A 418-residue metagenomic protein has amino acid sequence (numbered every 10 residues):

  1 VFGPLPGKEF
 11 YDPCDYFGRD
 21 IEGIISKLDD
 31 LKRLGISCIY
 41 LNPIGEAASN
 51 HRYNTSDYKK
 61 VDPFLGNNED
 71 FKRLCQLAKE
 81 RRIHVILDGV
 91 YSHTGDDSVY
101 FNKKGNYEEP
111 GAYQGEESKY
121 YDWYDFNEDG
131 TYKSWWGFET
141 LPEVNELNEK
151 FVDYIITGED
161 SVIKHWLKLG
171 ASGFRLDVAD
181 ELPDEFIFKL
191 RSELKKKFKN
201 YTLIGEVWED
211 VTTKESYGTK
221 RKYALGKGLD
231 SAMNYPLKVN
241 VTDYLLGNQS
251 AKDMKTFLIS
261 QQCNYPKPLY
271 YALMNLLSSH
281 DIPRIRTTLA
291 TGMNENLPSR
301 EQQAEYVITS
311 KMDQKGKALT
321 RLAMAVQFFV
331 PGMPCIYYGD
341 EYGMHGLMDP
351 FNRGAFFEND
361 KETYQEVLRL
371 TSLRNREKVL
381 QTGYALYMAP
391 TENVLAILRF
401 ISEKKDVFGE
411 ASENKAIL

Functional and structural regions predicted by a protein language model:
V1-C14, L289-K311: A solvent-exposed, charged loop/short amphipathic helix patch at secondary-structure junctions
V1-S37, I44-L169, L190, K196 (+1 more regions): Substrate-binding/active-site clefts of carbohydrate-active enzymes
I25-G35, C75, Q261-P266, L322-F329: Short amphipathic alpha-helices and their capping/turn segments at secondary-structure boundaries
L31, L41, Y58, A78 (+9 more regions): Conserved, mostly hydrophobic/aromatic
I39-L41, V85-L87, F174, L203-G205 (+3 more regions): Hydrophobic faces of well-ordered beta-strands that scaffold small-molecule active sites in alpha/beta enzyme cores
C75-R82, H93, S98-E109, S172 (+5 more regions): Active-site-proximal helices and loops of the catalytic beta/alpha 8
Y217-G218, S231, N275-Y306, M324-K361: Aromatic/acidic polysaccharide-binding cleft in carbohydrate-active enzymes
A389-L418: Carbohydrate-binding surface patches
